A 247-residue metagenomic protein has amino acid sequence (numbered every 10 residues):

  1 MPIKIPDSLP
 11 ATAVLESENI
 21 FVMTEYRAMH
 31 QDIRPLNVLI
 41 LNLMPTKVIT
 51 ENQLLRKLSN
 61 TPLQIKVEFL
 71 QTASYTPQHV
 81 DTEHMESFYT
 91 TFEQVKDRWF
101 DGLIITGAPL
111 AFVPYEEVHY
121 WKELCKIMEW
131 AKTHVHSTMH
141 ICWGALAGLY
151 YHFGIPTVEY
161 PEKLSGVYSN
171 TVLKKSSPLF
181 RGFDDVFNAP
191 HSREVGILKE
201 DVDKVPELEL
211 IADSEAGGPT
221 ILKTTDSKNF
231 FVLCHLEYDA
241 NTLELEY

Functional and structural regions predicted by a protein language model:
M1-S74, Y89-V95, W99, K126 (+1 more regions): Amide-donor transfer/coupling interface in amidating biosynthetic enzymes
I49, T76-H79, A111-P114: Short active-site-adjacent helix-start/loop capping segments
A73-E86: N-terminal beta-loop-helix "entrance" segment that forms/cooperates in small-molecule cofactor or anionic ligand
E83-E86, V118-K122, H191: Conserved phosphate-coordination/catalytic loops
I105-K174: Cysteine-nucleophile active-site neighborhood
